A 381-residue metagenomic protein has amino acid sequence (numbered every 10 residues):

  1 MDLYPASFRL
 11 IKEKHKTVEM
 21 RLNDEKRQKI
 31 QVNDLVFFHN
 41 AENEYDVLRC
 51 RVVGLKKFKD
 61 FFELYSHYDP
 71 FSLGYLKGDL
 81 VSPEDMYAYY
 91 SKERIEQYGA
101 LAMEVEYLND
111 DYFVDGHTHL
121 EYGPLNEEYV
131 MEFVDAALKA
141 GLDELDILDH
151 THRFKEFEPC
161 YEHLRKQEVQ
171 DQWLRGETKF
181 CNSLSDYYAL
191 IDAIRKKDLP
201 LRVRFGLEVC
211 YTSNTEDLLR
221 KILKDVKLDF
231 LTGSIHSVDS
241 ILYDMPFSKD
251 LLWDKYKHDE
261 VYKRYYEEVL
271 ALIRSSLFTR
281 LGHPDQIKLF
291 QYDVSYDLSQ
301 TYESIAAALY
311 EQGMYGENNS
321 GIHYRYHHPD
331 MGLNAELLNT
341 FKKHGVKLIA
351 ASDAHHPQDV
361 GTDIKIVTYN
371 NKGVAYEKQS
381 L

Functional and structural regions predicted by a protein language model:
M1-V32: Compositionally biased, charged N-terminal/linker segments
D24-E25, N40-Y45: Short, charged beta-turn/beta-strand-edge "cap" motif at the junction between a beta-strand and an adjacent loop
D46-K56: Short beta-strand-centered aromatic/proline hotspots
E63-D110: Contiguous surface segments at macromolecular interaction interfaces
N109-S213, F290, Y296, I349 (+1 more regions): An N-terminally biased module of ancient metal coordination in phosphate/nucleic-acid-related enzymes
D110-L120, V130, E156, L277 (+2 more regions): Charged catalytic cores and adjacent phosphate/nucleic-acid-binding surfaces used for phosphate/nucleic-acid chemistry
E127, H152-F154, Y211-S213, V226-A308 (+1 more regions): Divalent metal-binding pocket/active-site signature
L138-K139, Y188-P200, R220-D229, A271-L277 (+2 more regions): Acidic (Asp/Glu)-rich catalytic clusters
